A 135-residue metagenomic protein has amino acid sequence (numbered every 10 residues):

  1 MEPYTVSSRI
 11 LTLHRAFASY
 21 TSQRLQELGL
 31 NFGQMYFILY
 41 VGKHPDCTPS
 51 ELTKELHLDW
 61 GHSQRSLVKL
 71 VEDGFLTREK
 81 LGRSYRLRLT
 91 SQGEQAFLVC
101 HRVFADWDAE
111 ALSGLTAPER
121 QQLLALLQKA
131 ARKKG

Functional and structural regions predicted by a protein language model:
M1-L28, D73-F75, R86-R88, Q95: N-terminal leader segment of winged-helix/HTH proteins
S7, Q34-M35, D108, R120: Alpha-helical structural signal
L11, L39-K43, H101, Q128: Short, locally clustered residues in the helix-turn-helix/winged-helix DNA-binding domain
R15, S19-H62: N-terminal helix-turn-helix DNA-binding core of bacterial DNA-binding proteins
P49, G61, E79, R86 (+1 more regions): Alpha-helical transmembrane segments and membrane-interface helix-loop junctions in multi-pass membrane proteins
R65: DNA-binding alpha-helical recognition surfaces that contact promoter or target DNA
V68-Q128: Charged, amphipathic alpha-helical coiled-coil/dimerization segments
